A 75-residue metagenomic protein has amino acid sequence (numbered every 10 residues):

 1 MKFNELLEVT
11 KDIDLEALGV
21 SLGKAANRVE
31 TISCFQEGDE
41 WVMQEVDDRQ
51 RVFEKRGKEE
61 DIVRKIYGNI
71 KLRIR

Functional and structural regions predicted by a protein language model:
M1, I74-R75: Short intrinsically disordered terminal tails
M1-N27: Negatively charged, low-complexity tracts enriched in Asp/Glu with abundant Ser/Thr
L22, Q50-E54: Local beta-strand/beta-hairpin segments that build beta-sheet-rich folds
N27-R51: Short aromatic-glycine-(Arg/Gly/Cys) micro-motifs in beta-strand/loop hairpins
K55-R73: A short, charged, amphipathic alpha-helix used as a generic interaction element across diverse proteins
